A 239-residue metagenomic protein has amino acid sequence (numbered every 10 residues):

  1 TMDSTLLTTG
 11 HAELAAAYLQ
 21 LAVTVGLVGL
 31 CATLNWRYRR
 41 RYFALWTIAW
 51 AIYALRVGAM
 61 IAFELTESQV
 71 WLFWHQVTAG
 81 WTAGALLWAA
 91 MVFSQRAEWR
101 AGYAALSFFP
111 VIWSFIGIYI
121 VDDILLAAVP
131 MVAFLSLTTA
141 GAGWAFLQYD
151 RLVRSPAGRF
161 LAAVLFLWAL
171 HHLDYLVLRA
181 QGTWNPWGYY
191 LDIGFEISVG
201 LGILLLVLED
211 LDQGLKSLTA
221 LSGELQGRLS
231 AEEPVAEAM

Functional and structural regions predicted by a protein language model:
T1-A12: Short, strongly hydrophobic alpha-helical membrane anchors
D3-T5, V25-L45, V57-D210: Juxtamembrane segments at transmembrane-helix boundaries in multi-pass signal-transduction membrane proteins
A15-Y18: Hydrophobic transmembrane alpha-helices
I52-R56: Transmembrane alpha-helices of multi-pass small-molecule transport proteins
G200-L201, L215, Q226: PAS-family sensory modules
L208-L215, T219: Register-specific residues
L218-E233, E237: Short regulatory/linker helices and ligand/cofactor-binding micro-motifs at input modules
